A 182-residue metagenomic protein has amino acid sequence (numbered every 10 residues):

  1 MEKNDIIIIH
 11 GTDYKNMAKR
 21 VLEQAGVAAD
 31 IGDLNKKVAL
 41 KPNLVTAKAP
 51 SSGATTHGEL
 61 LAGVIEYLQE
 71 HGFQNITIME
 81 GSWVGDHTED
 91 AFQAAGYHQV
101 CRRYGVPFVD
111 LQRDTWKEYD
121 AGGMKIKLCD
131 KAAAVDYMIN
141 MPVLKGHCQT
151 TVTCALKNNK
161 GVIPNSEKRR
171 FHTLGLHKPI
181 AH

Functional and structural regions predicted by a protein language model:
M1-H182: N-terminal and secondary-structure boundary signal
